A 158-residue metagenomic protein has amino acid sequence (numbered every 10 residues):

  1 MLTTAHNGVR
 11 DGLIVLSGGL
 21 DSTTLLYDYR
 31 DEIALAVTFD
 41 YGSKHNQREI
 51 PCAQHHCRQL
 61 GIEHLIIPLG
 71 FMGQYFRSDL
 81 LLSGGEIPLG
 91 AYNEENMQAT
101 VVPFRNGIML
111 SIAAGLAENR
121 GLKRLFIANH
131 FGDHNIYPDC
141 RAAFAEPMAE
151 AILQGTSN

Functional and structural regions predicted by a protein language model:
M1-N158: ATP-dependent adenylation/nucleotidyltransferase module used to activate substrates
